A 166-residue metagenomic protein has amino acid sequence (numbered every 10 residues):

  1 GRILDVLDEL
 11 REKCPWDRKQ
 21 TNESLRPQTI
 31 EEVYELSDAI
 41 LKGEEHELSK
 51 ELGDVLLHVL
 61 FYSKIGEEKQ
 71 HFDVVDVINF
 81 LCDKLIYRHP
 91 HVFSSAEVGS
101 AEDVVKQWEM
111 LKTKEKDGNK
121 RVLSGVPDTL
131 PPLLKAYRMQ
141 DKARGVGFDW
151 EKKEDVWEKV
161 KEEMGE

Functional and structural regions predicted by a protein language model:
G1-E51, L57-E166: Flexible "arm" and connector segments at domain edges
